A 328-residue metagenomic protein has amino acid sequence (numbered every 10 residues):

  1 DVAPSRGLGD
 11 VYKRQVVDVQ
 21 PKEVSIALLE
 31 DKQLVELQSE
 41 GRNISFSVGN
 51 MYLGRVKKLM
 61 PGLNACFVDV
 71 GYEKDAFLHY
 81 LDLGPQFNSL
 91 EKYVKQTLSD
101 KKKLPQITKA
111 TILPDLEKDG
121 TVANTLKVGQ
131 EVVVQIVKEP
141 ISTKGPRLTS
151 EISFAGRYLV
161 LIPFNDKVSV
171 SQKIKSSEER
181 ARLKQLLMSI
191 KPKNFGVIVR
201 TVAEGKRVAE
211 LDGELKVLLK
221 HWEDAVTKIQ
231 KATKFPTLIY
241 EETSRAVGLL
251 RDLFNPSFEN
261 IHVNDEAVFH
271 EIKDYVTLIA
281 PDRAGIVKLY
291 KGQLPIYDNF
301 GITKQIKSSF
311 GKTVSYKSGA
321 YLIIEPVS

Functional and structural regions predicted by a protein language model:
D1-V2: Short, well-ordered junction/capping motifs at the entry into regular secondary structure
S5, G9-S328: DE-rich acidic low-complexity regions and acidic surface loops
